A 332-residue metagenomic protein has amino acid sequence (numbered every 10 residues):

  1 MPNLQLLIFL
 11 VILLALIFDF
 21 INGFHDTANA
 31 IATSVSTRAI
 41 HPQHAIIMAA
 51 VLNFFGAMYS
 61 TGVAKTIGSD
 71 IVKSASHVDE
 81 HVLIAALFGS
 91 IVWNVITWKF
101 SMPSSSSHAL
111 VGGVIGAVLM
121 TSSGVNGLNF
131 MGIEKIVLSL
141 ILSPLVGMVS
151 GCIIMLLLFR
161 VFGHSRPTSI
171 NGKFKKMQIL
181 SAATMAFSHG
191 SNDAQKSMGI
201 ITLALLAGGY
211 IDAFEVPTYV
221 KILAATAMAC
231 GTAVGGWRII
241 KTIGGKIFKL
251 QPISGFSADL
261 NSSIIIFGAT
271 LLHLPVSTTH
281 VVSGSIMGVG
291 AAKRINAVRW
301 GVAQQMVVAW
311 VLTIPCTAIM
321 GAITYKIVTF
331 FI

Functional and structural regions predicted by a protein language model:
M1-I332: Multi-pass alpha-helical transmembrane bundle typical of ion/small-solute transporters and intramembrane aspartyl
